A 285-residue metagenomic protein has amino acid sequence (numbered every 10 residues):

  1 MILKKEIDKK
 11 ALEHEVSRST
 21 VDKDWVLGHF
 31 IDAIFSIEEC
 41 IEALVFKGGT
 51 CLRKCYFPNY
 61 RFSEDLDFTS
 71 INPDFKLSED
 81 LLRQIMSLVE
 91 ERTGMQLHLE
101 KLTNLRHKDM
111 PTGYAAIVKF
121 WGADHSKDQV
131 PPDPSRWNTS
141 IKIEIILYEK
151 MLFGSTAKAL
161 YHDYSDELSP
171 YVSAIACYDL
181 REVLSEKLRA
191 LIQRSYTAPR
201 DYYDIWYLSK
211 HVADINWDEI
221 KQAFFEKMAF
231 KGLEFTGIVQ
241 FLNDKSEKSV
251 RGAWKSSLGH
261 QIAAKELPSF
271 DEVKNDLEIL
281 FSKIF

Functional and structural regions predicted by a protein language model:
M1-L44, K54-Y60, E64, S70-F285: Structured mid-to-C-terminal alpha-helical surface segments
F46-T50: Glycine-rich beta-strand-to-loop/alpha-helix junction loops that act as flexible
